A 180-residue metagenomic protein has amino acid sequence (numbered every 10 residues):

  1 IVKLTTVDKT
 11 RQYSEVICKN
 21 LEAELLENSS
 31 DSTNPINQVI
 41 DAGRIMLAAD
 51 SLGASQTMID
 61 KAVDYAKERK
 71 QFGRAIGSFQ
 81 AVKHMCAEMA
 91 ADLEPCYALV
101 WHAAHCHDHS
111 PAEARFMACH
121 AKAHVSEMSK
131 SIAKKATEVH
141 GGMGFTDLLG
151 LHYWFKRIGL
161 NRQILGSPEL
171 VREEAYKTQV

Functional and structural regions predicted by a protein language model:
I1-I17: FAD-binding subdomain of flavoenzyme oxidoreductases
Q12, N20-L21, L25-S29, Q38-V180: Alpha-helical interface subdomain recognition
S32: Hydrophobic pocket-lining "lid/loop/helix" segments that shape and contact the acyl-thioester
P35: Short, acidic (Asp/Glu-rich) active-site segment that either coordinates a divalent metal cofactor
